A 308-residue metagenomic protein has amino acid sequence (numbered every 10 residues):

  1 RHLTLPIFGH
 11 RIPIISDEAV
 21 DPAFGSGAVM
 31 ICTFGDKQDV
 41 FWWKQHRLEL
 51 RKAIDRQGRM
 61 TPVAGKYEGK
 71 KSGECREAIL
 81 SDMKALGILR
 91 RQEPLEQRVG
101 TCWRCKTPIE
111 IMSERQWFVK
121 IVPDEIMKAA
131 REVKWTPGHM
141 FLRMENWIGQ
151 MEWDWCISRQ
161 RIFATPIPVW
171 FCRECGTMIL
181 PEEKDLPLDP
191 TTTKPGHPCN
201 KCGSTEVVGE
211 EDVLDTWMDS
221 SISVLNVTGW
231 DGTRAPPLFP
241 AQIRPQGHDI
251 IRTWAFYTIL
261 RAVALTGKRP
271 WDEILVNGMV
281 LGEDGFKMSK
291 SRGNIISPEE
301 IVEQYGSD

Functional and structural regions predicted by a protein language model:
H2, H10-I12, A19-E174, W254 (+3 more regions): Residue patterns forming the tRNA-binding/recognition surfaces of aminoacyl-tRNA synthetases and related DALR
V29, T33-G35, G58, R143 (+2 more regions): Conserved active-site neighborhood of enzyme catalytic/cofactor-binding cores
